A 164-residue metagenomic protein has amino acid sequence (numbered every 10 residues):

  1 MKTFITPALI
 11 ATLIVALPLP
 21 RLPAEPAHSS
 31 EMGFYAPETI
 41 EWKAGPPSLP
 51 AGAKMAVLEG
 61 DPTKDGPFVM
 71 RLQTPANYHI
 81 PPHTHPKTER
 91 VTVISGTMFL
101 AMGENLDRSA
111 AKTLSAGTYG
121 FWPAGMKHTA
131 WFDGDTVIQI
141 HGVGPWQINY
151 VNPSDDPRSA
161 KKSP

Functional and structural regions predicted by a protein language model:
M1-F4: Positively charged n-region of N-terminal signal peptides that target proteins for export
P7-P20: Bacterial N-terminal signal peptides
P23-F68, K112, D155-P164: A short, N-terminal "cap"/entry segment at the start of jelly-roll beta-barrel domains of the cupin/DSBH fold
E31-Y35, S109, T129-P164: Double-stranded beta-helix
M55-L58, V69-P82: N-terminal post-signal-peptidase region of extra-cytosolic proteins
D61-T63, E104-G125: Short acidic-glycine-tyrosine-enriched beta hairpin
P75-Y78, T84-N105: Glycine- and acidic-residue-biased ligand/ion/polar-headgroup-sensing regions
I80-P82, L100-A101, W122, K127-D133: Short beta-strand His + acidic residue motifs that chelate non-heme Fe in jelly-roll/DSBH and cupin folds
